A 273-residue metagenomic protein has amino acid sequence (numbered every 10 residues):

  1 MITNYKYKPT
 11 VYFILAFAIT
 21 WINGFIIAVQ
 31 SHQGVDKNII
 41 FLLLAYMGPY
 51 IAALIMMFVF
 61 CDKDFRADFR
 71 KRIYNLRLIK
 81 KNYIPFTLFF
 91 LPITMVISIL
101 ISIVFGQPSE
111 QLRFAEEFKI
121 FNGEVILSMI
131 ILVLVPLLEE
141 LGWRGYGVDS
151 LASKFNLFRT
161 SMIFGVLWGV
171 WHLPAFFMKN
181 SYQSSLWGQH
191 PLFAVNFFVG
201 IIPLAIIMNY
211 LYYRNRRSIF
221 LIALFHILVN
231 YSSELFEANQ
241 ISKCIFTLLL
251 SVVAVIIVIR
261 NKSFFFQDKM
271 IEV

Functional and structural regions predicted by a protein language model:
I2-P136, F164, N196, E234-V273: Specific transmembrane helices
P9-F13, Y83-I84, Y146, T160-S161 (+1 more regions): Alpha-helical transmembrane segments and their helix-entry boundary regions
M95-I103, E140, R159-S181: Transmembrane alpha-helix/helix-exit interface in multi-pass inner-membrane proteins
I97, G147, L204-M208: Hydrophobic/aromatic residues in alpha-helical transmembrane segments
L138-V170, Y213-S218: Membrane-interface helix/loop boundary segments of multi-pass membrane proteins
G142-D149, M178-Q189: Membrane-interface interhelical connector segments
L186-S251: Functionally important transmembrane alpha-helices
